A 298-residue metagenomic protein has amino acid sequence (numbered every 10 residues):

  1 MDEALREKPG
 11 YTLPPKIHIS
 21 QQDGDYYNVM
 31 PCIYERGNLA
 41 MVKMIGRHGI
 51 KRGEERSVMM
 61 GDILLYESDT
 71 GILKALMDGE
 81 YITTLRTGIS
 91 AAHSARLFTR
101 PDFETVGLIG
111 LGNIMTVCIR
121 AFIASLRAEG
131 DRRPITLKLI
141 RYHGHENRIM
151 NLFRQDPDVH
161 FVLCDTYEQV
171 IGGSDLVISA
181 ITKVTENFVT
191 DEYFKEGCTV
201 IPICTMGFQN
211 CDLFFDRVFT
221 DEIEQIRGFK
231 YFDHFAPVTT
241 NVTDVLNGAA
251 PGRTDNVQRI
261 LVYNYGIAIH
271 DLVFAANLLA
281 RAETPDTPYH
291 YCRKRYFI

Functional and structural regions predicted by a protein language model:
M1-T84, A92, D102, I269-L272 (+2 more regions): N-terminal ligand-binding/catalytic initiation module
A91, D102-S125, I140-H145: Glycine-rich adenosine-cofactor-binding loop
F98-T105, K195-E196: Short helix-loop-beta connector
F122-L126, E192-Y193, A282: Active-site catalytic pocket residues across diverse enzymes, especially alpha/beta-hydrolases
S125-F153: NAD(P)-binding Rossmann-fold cofactor-contacting core
V159-D233: Rossmann-like adenosine-cofactor binding region
C211-I298: Adenosine-phosphate binding glycine-rich loop
